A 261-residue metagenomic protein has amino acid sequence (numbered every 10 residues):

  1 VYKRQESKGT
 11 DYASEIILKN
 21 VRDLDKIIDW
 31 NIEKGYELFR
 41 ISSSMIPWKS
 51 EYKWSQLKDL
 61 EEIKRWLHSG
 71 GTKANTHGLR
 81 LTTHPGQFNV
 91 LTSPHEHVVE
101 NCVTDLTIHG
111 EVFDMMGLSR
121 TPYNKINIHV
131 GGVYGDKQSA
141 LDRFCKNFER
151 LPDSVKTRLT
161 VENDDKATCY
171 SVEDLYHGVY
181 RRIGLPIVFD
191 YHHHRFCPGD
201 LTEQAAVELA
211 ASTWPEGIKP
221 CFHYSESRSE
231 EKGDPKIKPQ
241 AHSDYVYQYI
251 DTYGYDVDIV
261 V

Functional and structural regions predicted by a protein language model:
V1-Y2: Short, small-residue-biased leader/transition segments that mark boundaries at the very start of proteins
E6-R22, Q56, T92-P94, G135-Q138: Active-site mouth loops of central-metabolism enzymes
E15-I46, D256: Catalytic domains of carbohydrate-active enzymes, especially glycoside hydrolases
E15-L18, E162-E173, R195-V207: Active-site glycine- and acidic-residue-rich loops that bind and position anionic ligands or nucleotide-like cofactors
I41-D59: Glycine-rich, proline-tolerant flexible connector loops at the mouths of alpha/beta enzymes
S44-I46, G86-F88, H129-V133, E162-K166 (+2 more regions): Active-site beta-loop-alpha junctions enriched in small/polar residues
D59-P186: Active-site acidic/histidine proton-transfer and metal-coordination neighborhood in alpha/beta enzyme cores
L185, F196-V261: Histidine-acidic metal/acid-base catalytic patches
